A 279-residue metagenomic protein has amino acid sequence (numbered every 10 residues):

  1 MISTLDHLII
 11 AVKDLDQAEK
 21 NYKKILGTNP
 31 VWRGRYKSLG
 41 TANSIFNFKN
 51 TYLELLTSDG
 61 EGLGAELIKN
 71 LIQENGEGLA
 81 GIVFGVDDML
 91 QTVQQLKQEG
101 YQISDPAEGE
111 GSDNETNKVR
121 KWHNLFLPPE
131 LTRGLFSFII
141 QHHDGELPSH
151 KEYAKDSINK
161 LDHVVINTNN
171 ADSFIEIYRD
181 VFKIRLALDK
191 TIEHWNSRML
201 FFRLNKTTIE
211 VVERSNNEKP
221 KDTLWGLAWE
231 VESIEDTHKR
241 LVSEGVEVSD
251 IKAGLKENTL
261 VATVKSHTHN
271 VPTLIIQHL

Functional and structural regions predicted by a protein language model:
M1-D16, E77-F84, F138-S173, W225-L227: N-terminal beta-strand motif that seeds the catalytic metal site of vicinal oxygen chelate
M1-I2, D14, I45-N47, L71-E77 (+6 more regions): Short, low-complexity cationic-aromatic patches
D6, A42, A80, F136 (+3 more regions): Residue-level marker for the onset of beta-strands and adjacent loop->beta junctions in well-ordered domains
I10-L53, T57-D59, Q98-G100, S104-R120 (+5 more regions): Core segments of cupin and vicinal oxygen chelate
E54, L90-S157, L200-L204, I209-E210 (+1 more regions): Vicinal oxygen chelate
G60-A65, V231-I234: A low-complexity, Ser/Thr/Gly/Pro-enriched, surface-exposed linker/loop concept that marks segments flanking
L63-G85, M89, I103: Hydrophobic/aromatic-rich structural module bridging two neighboring secondary-structure elements via a short loop
I192, N196-D250: Glycine/small-residue-rich hydrophobic helix-like segments
